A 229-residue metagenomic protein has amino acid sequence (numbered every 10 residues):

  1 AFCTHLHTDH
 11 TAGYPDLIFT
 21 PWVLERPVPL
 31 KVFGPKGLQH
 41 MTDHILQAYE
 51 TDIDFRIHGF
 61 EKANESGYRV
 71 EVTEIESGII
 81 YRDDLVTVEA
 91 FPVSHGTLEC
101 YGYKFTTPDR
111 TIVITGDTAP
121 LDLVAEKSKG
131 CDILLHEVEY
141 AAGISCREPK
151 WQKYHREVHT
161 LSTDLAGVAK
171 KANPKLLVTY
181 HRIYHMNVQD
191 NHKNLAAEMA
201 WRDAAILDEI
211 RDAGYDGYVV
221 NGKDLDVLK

Functional and structural regions predicted by a protein language model:
A1-V113, H192-K193, A197, R202-K229: Binuclear metal-dependent hydrolase catalytic cores
C3, G116, Y154: Glycine- and other small-residue-rich loops at beta-strand/loop junctions that grip anionic moieties
G102, D109-T111, A119-Y218, K223: Cap/insert and terminal regions of metallo-dependent hydrolase folds
